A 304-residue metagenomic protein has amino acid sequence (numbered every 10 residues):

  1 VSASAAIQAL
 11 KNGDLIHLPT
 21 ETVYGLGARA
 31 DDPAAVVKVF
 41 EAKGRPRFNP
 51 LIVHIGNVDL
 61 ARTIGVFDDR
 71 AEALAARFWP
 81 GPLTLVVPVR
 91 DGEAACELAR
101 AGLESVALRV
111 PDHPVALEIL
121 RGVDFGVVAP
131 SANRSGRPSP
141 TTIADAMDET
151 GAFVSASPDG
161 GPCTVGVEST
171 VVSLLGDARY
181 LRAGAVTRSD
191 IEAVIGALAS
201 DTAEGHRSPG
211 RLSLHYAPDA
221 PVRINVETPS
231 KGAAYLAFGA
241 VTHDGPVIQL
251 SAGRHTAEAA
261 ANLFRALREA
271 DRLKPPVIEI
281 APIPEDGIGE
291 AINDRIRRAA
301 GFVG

Functional and structural regions predicted by a protein language model:
V1-G304: Active-site-adjacent structural elements in enzyme catalytic cores
